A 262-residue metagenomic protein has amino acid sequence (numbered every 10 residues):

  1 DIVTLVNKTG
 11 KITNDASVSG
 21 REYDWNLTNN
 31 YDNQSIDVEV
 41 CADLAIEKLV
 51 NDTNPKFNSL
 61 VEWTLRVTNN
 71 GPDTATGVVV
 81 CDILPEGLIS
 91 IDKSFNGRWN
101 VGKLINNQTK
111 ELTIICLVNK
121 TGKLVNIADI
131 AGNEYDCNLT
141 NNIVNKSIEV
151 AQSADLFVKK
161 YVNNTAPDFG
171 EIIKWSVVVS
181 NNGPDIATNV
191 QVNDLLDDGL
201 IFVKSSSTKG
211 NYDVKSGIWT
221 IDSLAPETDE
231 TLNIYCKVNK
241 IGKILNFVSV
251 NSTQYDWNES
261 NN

Functional and structural regions predicted by a protein language model:
D1-N262: Exported/extracytosolic protein signature
